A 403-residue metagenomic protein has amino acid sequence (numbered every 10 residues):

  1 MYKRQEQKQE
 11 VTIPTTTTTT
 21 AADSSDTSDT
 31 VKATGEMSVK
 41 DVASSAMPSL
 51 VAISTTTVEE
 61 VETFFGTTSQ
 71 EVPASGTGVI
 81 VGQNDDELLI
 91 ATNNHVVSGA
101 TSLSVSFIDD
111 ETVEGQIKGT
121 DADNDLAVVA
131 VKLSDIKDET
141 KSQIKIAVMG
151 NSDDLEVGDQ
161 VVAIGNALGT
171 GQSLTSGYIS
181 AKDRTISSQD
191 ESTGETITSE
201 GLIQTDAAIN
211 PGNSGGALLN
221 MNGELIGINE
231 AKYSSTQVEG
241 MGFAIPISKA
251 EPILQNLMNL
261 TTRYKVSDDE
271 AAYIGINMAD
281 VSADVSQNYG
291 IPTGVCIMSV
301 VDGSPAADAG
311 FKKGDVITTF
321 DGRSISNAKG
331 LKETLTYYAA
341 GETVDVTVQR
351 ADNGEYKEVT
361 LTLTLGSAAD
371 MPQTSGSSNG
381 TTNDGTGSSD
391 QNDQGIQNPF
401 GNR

Functional and structural regions predicted by a protein language model:
M1-T16, A130, N220-L225, K249-R403: C-terminal recognition in membrane/secretory proteostasis and scaffolding
R4-F65, T77, T101-S102, E156 (+1 more regions): N-terminal activation segment of mature serine protease catalytic domains
K32-D41, E60-L89, E111-Q116, K145-V148 (+4 more regions): A conserved glycine-rich beta-strand in the N-terminal activation segment of trypsin-fold
P48-I53, G78, L88-T92, G115 (+16 more regions): Terminal peptide-recognition signature
I53, S102-I108, V161-G165, V344-R350: Short conserved beta-strand and strand-loop elements enriched in small hydrophobics with frequent Asp/Gly
E60-V61, E71-V72, A100-L103, I136-I144 (+5 more regions): Active-site loop architecture of trypsin-fold serine endopeptidases
D85-E87, A91-D125, K132-S134: Catalytic-histidine neighborhood of serine endopeptidases, predominantly the chymotrypsin-like S1/PA family
E111, G150-Q172: Short glycine/Trp-rich loop-beta-loop segment that forms part of the substrate-binding cleft
